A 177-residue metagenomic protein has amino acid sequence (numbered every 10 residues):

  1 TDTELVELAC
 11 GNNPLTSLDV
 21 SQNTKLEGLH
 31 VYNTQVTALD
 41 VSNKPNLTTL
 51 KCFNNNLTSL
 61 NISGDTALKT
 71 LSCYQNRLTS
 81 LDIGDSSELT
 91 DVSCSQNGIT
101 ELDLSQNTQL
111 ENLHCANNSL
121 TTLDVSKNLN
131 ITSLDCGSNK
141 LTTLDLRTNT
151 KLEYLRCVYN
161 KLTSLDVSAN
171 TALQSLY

Functional and structural regions predicted by a protein language model:
D2-E4, N23-L26, K44-L47, D65-L68 (+5 more regions): Leucine-rich repeat
V6-C10, E27-V31, T48-C52, K69-C73 (+5 more regions): Conserved hydrophobic beta-strand positions in leucine-rich repeat
S17, L26-E27, A38, K69 (+6 more regions): Intrinsic low-complexity tandem-repeat regions in disordered proteins
L18, L39, L60, L81-I83 (+4 more regions): Canonical leucine-rich repeat
